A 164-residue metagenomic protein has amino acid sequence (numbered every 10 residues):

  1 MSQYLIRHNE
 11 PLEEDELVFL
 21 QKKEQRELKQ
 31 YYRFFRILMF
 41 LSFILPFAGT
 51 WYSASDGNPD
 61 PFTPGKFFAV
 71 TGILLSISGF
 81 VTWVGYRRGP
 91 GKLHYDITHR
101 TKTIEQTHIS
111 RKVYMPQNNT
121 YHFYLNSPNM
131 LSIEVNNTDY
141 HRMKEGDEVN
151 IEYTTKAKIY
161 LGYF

Functional and structural regions predicted by a protein language model:
M1-R33: Cytosolic juxtamembrane N-terminal segments of multi-pass membrane proteins
E14, F19-Q21, Y95-T103: N-terminal topogenic membrane-targeting module
K22-I97: Alpha-helical transmembrane spans
D96-Q117, N150: Structural detector for short beta-strands of small beta-barrel domains
Y114-N126: Short aromatic-glycine-enriched beta-strand elements
Y114-P116, S132, Y140: Short acidic, S/G/P-rich loop/turn micro-motifs used as interaction or catalytic elements
N126-V135: Short, structured beta-strand/loop micro-motifs enriched in basic residues and often containing a Trp
V135-F164: A membrane-cytosol interface segment of integral membrane proteins
